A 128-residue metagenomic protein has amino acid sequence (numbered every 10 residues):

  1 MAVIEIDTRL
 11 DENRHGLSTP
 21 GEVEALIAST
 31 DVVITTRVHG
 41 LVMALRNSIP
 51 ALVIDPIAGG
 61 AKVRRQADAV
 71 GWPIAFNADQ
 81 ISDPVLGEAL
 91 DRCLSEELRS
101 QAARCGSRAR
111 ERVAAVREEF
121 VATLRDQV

Functional and structural regions predicted by a protein language model:
M1-V128: Active-site anion-handling motifs in enzyme catalytic cores
